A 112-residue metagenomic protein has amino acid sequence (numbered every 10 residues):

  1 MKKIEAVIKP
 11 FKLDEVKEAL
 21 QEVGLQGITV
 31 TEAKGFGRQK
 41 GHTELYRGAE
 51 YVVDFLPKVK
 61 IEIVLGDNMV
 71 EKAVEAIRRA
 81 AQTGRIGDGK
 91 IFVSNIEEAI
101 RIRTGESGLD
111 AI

Functional and structural regions predicted by a protein language model:
M1-I112: Positively charged, small/polar-rich N-terminal and surface patches that mediate targeting and assembly and bind
